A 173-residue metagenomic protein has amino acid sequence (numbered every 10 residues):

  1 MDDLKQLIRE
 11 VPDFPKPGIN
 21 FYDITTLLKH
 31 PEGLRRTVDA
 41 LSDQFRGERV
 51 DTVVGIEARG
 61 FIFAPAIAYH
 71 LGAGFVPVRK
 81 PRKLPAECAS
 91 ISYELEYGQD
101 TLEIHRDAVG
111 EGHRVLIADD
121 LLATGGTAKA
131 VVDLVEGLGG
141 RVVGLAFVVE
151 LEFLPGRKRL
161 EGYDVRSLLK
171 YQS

Functional and structural regions predicted by a protein language model:
M1-V50: Active-site-facing substrate-recognition patch
L4-L7, A130-S173: PRPP-dependent phosphoribosyltransferase catalytic core
G18, V53, F75, L145: Residue-level signature of catalytic and energy-coupling elements of molecular machines, predominantly ATP/GTP-dependent
R49-E57: Short glycine-rich phosphate-binding loop at a beta-alpha junction
V50, E111-G112, G162: Phosphate-coordination loops involved in phosphoryl transfer and adenosine-cofactor binding
I62-L71, V132: Short Gly/Thr/Asp-enriched flexible loops that form oxyanion-binding sites at enzyme active sites
A73-L116: Short, glycine/charge-rich flexible loops or terminal/linker lids adjacent to PRPP-binding catalytic cores
D120, G125: Conserved G/P- and acidic residue-centered "switch" motifs that form tight phosphate/ATP-binding loops in soluble
